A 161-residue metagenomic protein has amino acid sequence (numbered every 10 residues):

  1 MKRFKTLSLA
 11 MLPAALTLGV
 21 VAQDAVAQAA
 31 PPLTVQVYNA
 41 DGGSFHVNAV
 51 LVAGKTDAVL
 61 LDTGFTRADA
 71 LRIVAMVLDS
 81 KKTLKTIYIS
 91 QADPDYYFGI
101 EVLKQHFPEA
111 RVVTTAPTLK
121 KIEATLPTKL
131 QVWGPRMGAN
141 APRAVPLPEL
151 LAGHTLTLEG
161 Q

Functional and structural regions predicted by a protein language model:
M1-T6: Positively charged n-region of N-terminal signal peptides that target proteins for export
S8-G19: Bacterial N-terminal signal peptides
V21-A27: Sec/Tat signal peptide C-region and signal peptidase I cleavage site
A30-S80: Conserved beta-strand hairpin/beta-sheet module of binuclear metal-dependent hydrolase folds, prominently
G42-G43, F65-A68, A92-Y96, T118-K121 (+1 more regions): Solvent-exposed loop/turn segments at secondary-structure junctions within structured extracellular/periplasmic domains
L51, V59-L61, K85-Y88, R111-T115 (+1 more regions): Structural recognition of the beta-strand scaffold that forms the well-ordered cores of secreted hydrolase catalytic
A68-T114: Active-site metal-binding motif and surrounding structural segment of the metallo-beta-lactamase
K120-Q161: Metallo-beta-lactamase
